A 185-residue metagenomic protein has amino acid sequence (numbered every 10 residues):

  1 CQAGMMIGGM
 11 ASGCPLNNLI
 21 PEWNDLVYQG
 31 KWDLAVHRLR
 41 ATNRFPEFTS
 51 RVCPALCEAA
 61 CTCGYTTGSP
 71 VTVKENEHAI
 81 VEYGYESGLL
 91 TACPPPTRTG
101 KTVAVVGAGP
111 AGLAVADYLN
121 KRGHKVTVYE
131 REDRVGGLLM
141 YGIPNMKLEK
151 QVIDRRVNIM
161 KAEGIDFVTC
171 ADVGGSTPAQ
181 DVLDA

Functional and structural regions predicted by a protein language model:
C1-T102: Ferredoxin-type iron-sulfur electron-transfer modules and their immediate structural context
C14-Q29, H37-L39, S69-K74, V105-V173 (+1 more regions): Beta1-alpha1 glycine-rich phosphate/pyrophosphate-binding loop at the start of Rossmann-like nucleotide-binding domains
N43, A55, V135-G136, G175-T177: Short secondary-structure capping/turn micro-motifs that flank functional sites
A79-T97, R155-S176: Glycine-rich dinucleotide-binding loop and its adjacent helix/turn
T177-A185: Core beta-strand elements of the Rossmann-like FAD/NAD(P) dinucleotide-binding domain in flavoenzyme oxidoreductases
